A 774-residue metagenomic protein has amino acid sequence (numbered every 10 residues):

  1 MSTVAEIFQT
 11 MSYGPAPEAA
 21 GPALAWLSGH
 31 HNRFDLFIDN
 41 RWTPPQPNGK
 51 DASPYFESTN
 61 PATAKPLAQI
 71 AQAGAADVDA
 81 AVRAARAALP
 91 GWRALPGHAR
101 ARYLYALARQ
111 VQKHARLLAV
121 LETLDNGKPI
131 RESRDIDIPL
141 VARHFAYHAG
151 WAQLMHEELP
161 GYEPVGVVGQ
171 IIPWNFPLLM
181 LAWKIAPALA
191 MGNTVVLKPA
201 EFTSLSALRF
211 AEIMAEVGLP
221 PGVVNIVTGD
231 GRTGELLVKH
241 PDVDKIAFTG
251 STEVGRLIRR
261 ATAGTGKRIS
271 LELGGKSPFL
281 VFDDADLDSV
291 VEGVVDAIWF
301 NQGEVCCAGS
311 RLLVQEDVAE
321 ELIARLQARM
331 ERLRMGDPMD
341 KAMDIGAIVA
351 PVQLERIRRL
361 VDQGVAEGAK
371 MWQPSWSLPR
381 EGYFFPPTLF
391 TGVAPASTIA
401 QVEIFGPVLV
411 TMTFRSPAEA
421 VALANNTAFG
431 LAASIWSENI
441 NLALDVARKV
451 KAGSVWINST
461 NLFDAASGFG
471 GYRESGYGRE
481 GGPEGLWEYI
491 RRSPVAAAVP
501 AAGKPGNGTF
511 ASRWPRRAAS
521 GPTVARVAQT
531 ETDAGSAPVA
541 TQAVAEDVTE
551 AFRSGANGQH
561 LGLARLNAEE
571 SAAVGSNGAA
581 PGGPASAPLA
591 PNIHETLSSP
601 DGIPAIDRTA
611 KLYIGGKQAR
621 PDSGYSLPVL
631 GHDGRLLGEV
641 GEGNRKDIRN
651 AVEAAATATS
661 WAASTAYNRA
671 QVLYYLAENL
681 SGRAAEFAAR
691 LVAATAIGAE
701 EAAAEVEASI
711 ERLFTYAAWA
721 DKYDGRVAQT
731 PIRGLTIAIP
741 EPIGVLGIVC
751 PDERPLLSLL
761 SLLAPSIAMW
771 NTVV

Functional and structural regions predicted by a protein language model:
S2-A62, H148, L154, V499-P505 (+5 more regions): Hydrophobic face of amphipathic alpha-helices that form TPR/SEL1-like repeat modules and related alpha-solenoid
S2-T3, N60-Q69, L219, V243 (+11 more regions): Conserved C-terminal structural/oligomerization subdomain of aldehyde/semialdehyde dehydrogenase
A64, R100, E122, G192 (+13 more regions): Residue-level signal for inorganic ion chemistry
K65-M155, G634-Y723: Glycine-rich loop-to-alpha-helix module at the N-terminal edge of alpha/beta enzyme cores
P66-A73, A88-A94, Q170, F279-V281 (+7 more regions): Short, well-ordered beta-strand elements within core beta-sheets of diverse protein domains
Y103, A186, A190-F202, S206 (+10 more regions): Short loop-to-beta-strand entry elements in the cores of soluble alpha/beta enzymes
L154-S289, F414, S681, V692 (+1 more regions): Rossmann-like NAD(P) dinucleotide-binding subdomain of oxidoreductase/dehydrogenase enzymes
E253-A394, L423, I457, A502-A518 (+1 more regions): ALDH superfamily catalytic-core signature
